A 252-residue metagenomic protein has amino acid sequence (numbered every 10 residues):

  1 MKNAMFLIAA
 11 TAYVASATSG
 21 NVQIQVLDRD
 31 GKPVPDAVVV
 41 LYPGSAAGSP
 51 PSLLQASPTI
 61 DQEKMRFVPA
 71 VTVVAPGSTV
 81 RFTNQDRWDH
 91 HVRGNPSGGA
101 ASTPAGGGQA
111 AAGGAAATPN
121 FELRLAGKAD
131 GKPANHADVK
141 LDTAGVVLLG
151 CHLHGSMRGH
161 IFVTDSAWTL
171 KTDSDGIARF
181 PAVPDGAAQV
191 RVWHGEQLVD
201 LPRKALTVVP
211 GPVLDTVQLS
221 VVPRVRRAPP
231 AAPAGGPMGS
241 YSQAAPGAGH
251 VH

Functional and structural regions predicted by a protein language model:
M1-A9: Sec-dependent signal peptide recognition, specifically the positively charged N-region followed immediately by
I8-S19: Hydrophobic h-region of N-terminal signal peptides that target proteins for export in Gram-negative bacteria
T18-H252: Extracytoplasmic copper-binding redox domains, predominantly the cupredoxin/blue-copper superfamily
